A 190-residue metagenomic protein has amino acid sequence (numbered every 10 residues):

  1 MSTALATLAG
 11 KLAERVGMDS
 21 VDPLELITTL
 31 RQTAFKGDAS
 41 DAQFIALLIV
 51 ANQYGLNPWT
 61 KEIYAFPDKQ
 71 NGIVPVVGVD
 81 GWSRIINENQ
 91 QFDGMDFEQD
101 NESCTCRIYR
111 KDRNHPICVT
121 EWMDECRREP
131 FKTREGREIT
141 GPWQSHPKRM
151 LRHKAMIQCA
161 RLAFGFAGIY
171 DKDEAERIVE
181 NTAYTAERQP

Functional and structural regions predicted by a protein language model:
M1-P190: Glycine-rich anion-binding surface patch
